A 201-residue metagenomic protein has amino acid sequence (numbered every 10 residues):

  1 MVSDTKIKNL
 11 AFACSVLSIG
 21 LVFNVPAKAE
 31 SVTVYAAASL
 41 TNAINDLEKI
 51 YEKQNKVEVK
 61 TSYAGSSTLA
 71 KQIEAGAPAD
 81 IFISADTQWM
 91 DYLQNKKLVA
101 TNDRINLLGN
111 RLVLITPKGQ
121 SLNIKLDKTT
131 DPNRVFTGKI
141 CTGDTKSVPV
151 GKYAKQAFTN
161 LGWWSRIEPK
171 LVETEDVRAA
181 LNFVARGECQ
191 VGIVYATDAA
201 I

Functional and structural regions predicted by a protein language model:
M1-K6: N-terminal secretory signal peptides that target proteins for export/translocation
K8-A11, P26: Residue-level detector of intrinsically disordered/flexible regions characterized by low predicted structural confidence
A11-V22: Bacterial N-terminal signal peptides
V25-A77, S84-T87, D91-I201: Exported/periplasmic ABC-transporter solute-binding proteins
